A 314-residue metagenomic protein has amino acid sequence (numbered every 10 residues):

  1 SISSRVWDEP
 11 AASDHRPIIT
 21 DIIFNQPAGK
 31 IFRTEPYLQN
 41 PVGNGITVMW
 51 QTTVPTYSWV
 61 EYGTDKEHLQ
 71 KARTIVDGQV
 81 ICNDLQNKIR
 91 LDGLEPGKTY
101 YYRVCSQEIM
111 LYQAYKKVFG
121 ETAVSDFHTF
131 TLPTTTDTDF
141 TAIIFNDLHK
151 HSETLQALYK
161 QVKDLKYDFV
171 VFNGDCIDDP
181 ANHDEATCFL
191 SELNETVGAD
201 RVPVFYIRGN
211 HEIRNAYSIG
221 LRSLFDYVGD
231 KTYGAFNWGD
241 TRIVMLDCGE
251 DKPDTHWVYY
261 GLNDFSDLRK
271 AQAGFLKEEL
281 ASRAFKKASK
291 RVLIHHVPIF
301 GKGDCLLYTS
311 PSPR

Functional and structural regions predicted by a protein language model:
S1-K30: Metal-dependent phosphoester-hydrolase catalytic domains
I22-I144, H149, K163-D164: Acidic, histidine-bearing metal-coordination/catalytic regions of metal-dependent phosphoesterases
W50, Y100, D147, D175 (+3 more regions): Divalent metal-coordination and catalytic microenvironments
V104-T129, D184-F285: Extended active-site neighborhood of metal-dependent phosphoesterases/phosphodiesterases
T138-I213: Conserved, compact domain cores that house catalytic/ligand-binding motifs in diverse enzymes and effector modules
D139-H149, D240-E250, I294: Active-site-proximal beta-strand elements of phosphoester/diester hydrolases
R283-G303: Short acidic, glycine-rich surface-loop motifs adjacent to enzyme active sites
Y308-R314: Conserved small/polar residues in nucleotide/adenosyl-binding loops
